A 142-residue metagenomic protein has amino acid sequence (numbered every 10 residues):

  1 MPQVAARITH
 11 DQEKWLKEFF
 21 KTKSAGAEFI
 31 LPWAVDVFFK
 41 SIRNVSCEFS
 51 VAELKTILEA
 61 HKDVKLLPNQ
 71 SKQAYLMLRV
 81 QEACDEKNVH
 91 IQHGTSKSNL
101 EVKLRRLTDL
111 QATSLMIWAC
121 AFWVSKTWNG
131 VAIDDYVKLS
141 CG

Functional and structural regions predicted by a protein language model:
P2-H10: Short, extreme N-terminal segment that most often corresponds to the first beta-strand
A5-A6, S24, A34, A119: Small-side-chain structural scaffolding
D11-A52: Short, basic amphipathic alpha-helical segments that act as recognition/interaction helices in nucleic-acid-binding
E28, K40-G142: Charged, low-complexity intrinsically disordered terminal regions and linker tails
